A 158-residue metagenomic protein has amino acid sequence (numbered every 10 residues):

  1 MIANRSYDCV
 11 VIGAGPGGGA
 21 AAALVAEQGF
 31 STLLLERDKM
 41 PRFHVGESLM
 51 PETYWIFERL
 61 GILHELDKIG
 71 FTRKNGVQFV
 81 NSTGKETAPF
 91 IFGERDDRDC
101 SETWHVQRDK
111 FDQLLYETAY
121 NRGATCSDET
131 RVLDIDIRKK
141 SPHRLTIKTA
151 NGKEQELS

Functional and structural regions predicted by a protein language model:
M1-A3: Short, flexible hinge/linker loops that cap or flank conserved catalytic cores
S6, V80-S158: Conserved N-terminal helical subregion
V10-A14, A26-V45: Glycine-rich FAD pyrophosphate-binding loop
G18-G19: N-terminal Rossmann-fold NAD(P) dinucleotide-binding loop
S31, L63, T125: Residue-level detector of anion-binding/catalytic polar loops
R42-G84: N-terminal FAD cofactor-binding segment of flavoenzymes
